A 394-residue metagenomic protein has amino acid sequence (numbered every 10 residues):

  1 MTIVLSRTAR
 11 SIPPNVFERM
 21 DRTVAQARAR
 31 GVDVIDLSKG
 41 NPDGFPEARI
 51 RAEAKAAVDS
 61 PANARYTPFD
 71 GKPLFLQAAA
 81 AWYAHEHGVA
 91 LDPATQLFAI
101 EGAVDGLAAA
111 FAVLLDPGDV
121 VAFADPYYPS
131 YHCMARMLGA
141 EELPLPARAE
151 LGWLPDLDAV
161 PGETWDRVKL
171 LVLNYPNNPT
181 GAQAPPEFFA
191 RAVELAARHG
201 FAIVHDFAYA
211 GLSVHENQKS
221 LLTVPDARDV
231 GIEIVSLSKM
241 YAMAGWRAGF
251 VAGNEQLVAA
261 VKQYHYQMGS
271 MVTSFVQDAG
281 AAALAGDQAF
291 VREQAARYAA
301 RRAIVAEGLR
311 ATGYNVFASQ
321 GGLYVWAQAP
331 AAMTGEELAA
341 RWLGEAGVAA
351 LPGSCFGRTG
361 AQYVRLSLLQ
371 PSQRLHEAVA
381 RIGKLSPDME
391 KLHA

Functional and structural regions predicted by a protein language model:
T2-S6, R10-G102, A109, A283-G286 (+2 more regions): N-terminal small-domain helix-loop-helix segment of the aminotransferase-like
A27-R30, L138, L195-H199, T312 (+2 more regions): Helix C-cap/helix->beta junction micro-motif
D59, N63-E194, G211-L212, Q218-V224 (+1 more regions): Conserved core of the PLP fold type I
A81, A332, R341-L351, F356-A394: PLP-dependent enzyme catalytic core of the Aspartate aminotransferase-like
F123, P144, V172, I203-H205 (+2 more regions): Hydrophobic residues in well-ordered beta-strands that form the structural core
R228-A299, A303, E307, S386 (+1 more regions): Conserved core segment of the aminotransferase class I/II
A281, A296-A306, V316-Q328, G360: Conserved glycine-rich beta-strand-loop-beta hairpin in the small C-terminal domain of fold type I
